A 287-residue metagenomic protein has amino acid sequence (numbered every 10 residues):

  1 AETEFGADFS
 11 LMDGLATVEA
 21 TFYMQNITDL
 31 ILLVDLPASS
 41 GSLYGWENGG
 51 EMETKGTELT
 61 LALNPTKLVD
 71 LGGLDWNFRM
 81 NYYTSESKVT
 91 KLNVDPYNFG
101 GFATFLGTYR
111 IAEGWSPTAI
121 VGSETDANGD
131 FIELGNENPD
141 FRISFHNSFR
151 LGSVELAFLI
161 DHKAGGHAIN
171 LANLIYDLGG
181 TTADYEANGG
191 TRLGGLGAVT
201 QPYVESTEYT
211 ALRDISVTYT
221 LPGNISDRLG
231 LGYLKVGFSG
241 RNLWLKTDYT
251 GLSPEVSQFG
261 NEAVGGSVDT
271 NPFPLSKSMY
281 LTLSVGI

Functional and structural regions predicted by a protein language model:
A1-E4, L15-T17, Y44, T54-E58 (+4 more regions): Transmembrane beta-barrel architecture of outer-membrane proteins
A1-L36, T54: Extended, folded domain segments that form the structural surfaces/walls around functional sites
F5, A16-V18, W76-F78, F145 (+5 more regions): Transmembrane beta-strands of outer-membrane beta-barrel proteins
D8-M12, A62-L68, S148-G152, T218-N224 (+2 more regions): Structural signature of outer-membrane beta-barrel channels/translocons
S10, T21-Q25, N64, N81-S85 (+4 more regions): Outer-membrane beta-barrel pore domains and translocons
M12-L15, T66-W76, V89-V94, I111 (+2 more regions): Short loop/turn motifs that connect adjacent beta-strands in outer-membrane beta-barrel proteins
M24-E53, T60, R79, S85-E137 (+5 more regions): Surface-exposed, extracytoplasmic segments of Gram-negative outer-membrane nutrient-acquisition systems
E58-A62, N81, Y219, P274-I287: Outer-membrane beta-barrel "beta-signal"
